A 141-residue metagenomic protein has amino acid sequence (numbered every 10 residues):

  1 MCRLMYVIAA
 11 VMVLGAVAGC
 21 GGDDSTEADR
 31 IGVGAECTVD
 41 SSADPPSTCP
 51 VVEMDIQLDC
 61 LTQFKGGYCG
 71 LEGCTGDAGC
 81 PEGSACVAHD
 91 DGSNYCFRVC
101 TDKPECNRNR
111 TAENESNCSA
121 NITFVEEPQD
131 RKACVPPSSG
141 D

Functional and structural regions predicted by a protein language model:
M1-I8: Bacterial N-terminal signal peptides that target proteins for export
I8-L14: Hydrophobic helical h-region of N-terminal Sec-dependent signal peptides in bacterial secretory/periplasmic proteins
G15-G19: C-terminal motif of bacterial Sec signal peptides marking the signal peptidase cleavage site
G21-D141: Secreted, cysteine-rich disulfide-bonded mini-domains of extracellular proteins
